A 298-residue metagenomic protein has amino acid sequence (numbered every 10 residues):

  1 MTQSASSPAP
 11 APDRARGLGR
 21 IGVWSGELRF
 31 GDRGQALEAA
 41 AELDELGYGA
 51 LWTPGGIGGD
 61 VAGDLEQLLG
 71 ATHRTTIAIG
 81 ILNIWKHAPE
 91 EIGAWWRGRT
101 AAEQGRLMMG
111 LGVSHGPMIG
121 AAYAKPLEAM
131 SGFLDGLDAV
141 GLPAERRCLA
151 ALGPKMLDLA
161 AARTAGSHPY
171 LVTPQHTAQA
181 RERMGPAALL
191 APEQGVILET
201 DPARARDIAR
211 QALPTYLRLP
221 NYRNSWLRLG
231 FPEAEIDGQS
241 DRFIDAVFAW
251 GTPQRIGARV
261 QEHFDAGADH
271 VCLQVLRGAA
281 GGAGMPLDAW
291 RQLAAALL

Functional and structural regions predicted by a protein language model:
T2-L298: Active-site-adjacent structural elements that line small-molecule/cofactor binding pockets in enzymes
